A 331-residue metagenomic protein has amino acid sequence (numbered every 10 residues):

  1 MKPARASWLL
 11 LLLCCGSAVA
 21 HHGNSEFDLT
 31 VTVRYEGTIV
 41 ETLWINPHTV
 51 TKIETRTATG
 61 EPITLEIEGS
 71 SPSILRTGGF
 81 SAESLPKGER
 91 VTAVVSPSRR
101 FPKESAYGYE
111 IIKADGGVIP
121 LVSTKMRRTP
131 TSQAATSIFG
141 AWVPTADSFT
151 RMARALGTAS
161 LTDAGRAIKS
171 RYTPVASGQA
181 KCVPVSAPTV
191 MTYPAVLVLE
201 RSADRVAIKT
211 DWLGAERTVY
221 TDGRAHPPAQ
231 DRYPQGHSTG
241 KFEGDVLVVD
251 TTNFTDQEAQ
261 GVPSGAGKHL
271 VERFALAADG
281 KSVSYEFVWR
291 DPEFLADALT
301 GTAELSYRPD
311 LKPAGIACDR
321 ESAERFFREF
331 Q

Functional and structural regions predicted by a protein language model:
M1-W8: Bacterial N-terminal signal peptides that target proteins for export
A18-H22: Boundary at the C-terminal end of the N-terminal hydrophobic targeting segment
S25-Q331: PEST-like low-complexity, intrinsically disordered acidic/proline/serine-rich tracts that flank trafficking/processing
